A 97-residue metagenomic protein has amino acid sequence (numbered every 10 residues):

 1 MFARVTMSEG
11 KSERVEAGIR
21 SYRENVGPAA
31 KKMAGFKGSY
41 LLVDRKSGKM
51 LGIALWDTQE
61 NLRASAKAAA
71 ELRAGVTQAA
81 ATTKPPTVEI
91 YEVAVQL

Functional and structural regions predicted by a protein language model:
M1-L51, D57-E71, Q78-L97: Short S/T/G/P-rich N-terminal loop/turn motif that feeds into the first structured element of a domain
